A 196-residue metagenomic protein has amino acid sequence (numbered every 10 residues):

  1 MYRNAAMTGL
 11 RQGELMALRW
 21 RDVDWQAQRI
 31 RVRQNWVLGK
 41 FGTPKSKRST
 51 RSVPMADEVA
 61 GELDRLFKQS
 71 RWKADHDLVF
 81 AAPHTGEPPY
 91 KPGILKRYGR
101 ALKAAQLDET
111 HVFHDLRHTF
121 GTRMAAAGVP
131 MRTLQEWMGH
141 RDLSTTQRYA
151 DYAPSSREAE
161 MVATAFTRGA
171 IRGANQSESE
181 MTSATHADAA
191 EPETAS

Functional and structural regions predicted by a protein language model:
M1-R3: Conserved catalytic core of the tyrosine transesterase superfamily
A5-R31, R132-T133: Short, charged phosphate-coordinating catalytic segments
M7-L10, W36, E58-G61: Long, amphipathic, Lys/Arg-enriched alpha-helical "connector/arm" segment
T8, V53, G61, F67-L78 (+3 more regions): Short, basic (Lys/Arg/His-rich) helix/loop patches that form interaction surfaces in the mid-to-C-terminal regions
D22-R29, D108-E109, V129-R148, A174: Short, polar N-cap/turn motifs at the start of nucleic acid-interacting alpha helices
A27, K40-G61, R65, R71-K73 (+3 more regions): C-terminal secondary-structure termini that scaffold catalytic or DNA-interacting sites
V32, M55, Y98, T146-Y149: Mobile genetic element proteins and their domesticated derivatives, centered on retroelements and DNA transposons
W36, G86, M131, M138-A163: Catalytic-site neighborhood detector that most strongly recognizes the C-terminal catalytic loop/helix of tyrosine
